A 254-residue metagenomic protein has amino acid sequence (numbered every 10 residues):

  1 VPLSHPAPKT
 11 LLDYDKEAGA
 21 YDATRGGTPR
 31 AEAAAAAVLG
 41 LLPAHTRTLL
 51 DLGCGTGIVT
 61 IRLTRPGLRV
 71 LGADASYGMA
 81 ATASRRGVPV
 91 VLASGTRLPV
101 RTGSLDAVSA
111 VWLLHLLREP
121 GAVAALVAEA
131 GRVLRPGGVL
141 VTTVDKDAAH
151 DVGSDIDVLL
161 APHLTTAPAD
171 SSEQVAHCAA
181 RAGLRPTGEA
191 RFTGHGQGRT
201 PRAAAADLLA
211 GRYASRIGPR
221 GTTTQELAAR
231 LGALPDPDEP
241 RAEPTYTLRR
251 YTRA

Functional and structural regions predicted by a protein language model:
V1-H45, I58-R62, M79, A148: Conserved class I S-adenosyl-L-methionine
L50-R97: Class I SAM-dependent methyltransferase SAM/SAH-binding core
S109: A conserved beta-strand element that flanks and buttresses the S-adenosyl-L-methionine
W112-L116: Short catalytic micro-motifs in class I SAM-dependent methyltransferases
A124-P136: A short glycine-rich, Lys/Arg-flanked "PGG" loop and its adjoining helix->strand segment in the class I
V139-A169: Conserved class I S-adenosyl-L-methionine
A167-G183: Short alpha-helix
A182-A254: Conserved Class I S-adenosyl-L-methionine
